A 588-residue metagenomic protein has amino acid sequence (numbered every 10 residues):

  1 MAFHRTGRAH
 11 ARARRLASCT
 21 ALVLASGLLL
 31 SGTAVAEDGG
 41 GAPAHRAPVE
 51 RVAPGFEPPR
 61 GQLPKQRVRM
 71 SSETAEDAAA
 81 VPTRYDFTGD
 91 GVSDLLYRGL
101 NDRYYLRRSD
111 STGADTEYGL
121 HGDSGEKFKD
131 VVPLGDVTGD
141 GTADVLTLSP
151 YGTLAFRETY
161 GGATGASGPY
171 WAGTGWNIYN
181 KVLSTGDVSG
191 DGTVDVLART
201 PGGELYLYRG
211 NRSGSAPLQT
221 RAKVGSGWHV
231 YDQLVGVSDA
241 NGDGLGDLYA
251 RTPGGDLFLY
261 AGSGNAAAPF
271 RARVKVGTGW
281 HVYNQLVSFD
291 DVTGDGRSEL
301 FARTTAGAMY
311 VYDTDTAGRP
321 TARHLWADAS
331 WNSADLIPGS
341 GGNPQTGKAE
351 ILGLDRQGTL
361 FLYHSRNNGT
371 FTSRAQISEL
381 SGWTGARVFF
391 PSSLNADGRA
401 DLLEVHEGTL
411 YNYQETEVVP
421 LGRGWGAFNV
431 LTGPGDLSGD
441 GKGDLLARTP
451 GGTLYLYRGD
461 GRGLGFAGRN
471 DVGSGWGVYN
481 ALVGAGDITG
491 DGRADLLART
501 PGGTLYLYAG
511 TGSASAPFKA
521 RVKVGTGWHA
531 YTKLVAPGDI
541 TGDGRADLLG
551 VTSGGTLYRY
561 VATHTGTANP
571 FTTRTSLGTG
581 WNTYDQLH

Functional and structural regions predicted by a protein language model:
A2-H588: Trp/Gly-enriched beta-strand/coil motifs that build multi-repeat beta-propeller-like domains and related W-rich binding
